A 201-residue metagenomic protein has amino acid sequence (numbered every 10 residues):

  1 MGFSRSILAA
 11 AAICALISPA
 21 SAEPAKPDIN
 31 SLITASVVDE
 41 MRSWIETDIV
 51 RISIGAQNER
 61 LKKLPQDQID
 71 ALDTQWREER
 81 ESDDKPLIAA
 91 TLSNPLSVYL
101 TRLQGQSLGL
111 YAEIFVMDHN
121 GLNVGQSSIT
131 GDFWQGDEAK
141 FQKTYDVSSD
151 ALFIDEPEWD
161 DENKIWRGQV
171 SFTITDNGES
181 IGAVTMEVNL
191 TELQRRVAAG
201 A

Functional and structural regions predicted by a protein language model:
M1-L8: Bacterial N-terminal signal peptides that target proteins for export
A9-I17: Bacterial N-terminal signal peptides
S18-A22: Sec/Tat signal peptide C-region and signal peptidase I cleavage site
E23-K85, G109-L110: Juxtamembrane extracytoplasmic/periplasmic/luminal helical "stalk" adjacent to the first N-terminal
D28, L32, I88-L110, N189-A201: Solvent-exposed, extracytoplasmic
S82-T101, I129-E158: Extracytoplasmic/periplasmic sensor domains and loops in membrane signaling proteins
E113-H119: Short hydrophobic alpha-helical segments used for membrane anchoring or interfacial signaling
Q126, I165-A199: Conserved beta-strands of PAS-like sensory domains
